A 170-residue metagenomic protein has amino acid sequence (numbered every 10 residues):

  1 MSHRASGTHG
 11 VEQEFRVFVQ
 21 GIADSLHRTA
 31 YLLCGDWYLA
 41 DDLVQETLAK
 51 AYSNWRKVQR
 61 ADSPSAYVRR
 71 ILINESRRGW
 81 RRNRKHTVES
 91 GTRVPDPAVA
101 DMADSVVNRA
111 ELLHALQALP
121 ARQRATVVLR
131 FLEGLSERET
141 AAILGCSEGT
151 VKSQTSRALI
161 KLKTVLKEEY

Functional and structural regions predicted by a protein language model:
S2-H9, Q13-F15, V106, A142-I143 (+1 more regions): C-terminal edge and immediately downstream basic/flexible tail or linker adjoining helix-turn-helix-like DNA-binding
S6-V17, H27-E46, W55-D62, E148 (+1 more regions): Short, charged helix-capping/linker segments at alpha-helix termini
F15-V17, E111-P120: Short amphipathic alpha-helical boundary/capping segments
A23, H27, L48, P120 (+2 more regions): C-terminal flanking helix
D42-A49, D62-N74: Structural recognition of an alpha-helix C-terminal capping motif at a helix-to-coil junction
R56-R60, R70-G91, D104-S105: Arg/Lys-rich amphipathic alpha helix in sigma70-family domain 2
I73, R77, L144-E168: DNA-recognition helix of helix-turn-helix
T126-R130: A short pre-motif secondary-structure segment
